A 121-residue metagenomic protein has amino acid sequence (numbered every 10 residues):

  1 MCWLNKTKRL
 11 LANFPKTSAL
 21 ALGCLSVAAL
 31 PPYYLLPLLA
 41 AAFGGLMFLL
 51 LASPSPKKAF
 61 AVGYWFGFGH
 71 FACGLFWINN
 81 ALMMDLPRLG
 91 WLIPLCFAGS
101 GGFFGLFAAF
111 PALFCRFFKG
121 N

Functional and structural regions predicted by a protein language model:
C2-N121: Membrane-embedded alpha-helical bundles of multi-pass enzymes that act on lipidic or dolichyl-linked glycan substrates
